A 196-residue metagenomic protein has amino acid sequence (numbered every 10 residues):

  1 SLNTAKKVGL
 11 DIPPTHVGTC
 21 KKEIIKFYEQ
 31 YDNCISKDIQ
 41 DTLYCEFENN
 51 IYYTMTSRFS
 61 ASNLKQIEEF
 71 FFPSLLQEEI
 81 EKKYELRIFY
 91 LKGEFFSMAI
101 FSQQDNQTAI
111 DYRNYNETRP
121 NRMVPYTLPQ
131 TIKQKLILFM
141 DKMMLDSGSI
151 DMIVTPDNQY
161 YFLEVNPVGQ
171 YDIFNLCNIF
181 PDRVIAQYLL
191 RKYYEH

Functional and structural regions predicted by a protein language model:
S1-Y44: A conserved helix-loop-beta module that forms one wall/lid of the active-site cleft in ATP-utilizing catalytic domains
V8-D11, K142-D146: Short secondary-structure junctions
V17, Y90-L91, V154: Generic beta-strand structural signal
E29-P125: Phosphate-binding site of ATP-dependent enzymes
S74, L145-G148: PAS/PAS-like sensory domains
M123-Q134, L138-L145, V154-H196: C-terminal active-site "lid" helix and adjoining low-complexity regulatory extension at the edge of ATP-using catalytic
I150-M152: Hydrophobic residue at the +6 position relative to the catalytic HRD Asp in the kinase catalytic loop
